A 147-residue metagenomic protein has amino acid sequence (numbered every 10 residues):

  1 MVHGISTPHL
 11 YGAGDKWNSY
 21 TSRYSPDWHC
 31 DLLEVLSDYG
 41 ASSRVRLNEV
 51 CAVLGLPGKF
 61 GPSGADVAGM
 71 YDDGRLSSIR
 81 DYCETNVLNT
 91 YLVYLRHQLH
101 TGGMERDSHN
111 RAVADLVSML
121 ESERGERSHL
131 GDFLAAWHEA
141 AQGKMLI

Functional and structural regions predicted by a protein language model:
M1-I147: DEDD superfamily 3′-5′ metal-dependent exonuclease/proofreading module
